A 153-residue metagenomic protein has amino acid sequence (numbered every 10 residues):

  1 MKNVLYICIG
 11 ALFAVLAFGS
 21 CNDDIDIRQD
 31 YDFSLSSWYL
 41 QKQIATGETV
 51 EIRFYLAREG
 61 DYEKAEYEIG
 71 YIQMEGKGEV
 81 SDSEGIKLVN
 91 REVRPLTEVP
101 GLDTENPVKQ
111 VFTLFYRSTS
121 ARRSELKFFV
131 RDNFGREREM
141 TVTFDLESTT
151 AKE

Functional and structural regions predicted by a protein language model:
K2-Y6, F13-Q41: Bacterial Sec-dependent N-terminal signal peptides
I9-L12, T149: N-terminal cationic amphipathic segment used for targeting or macromolecule association
D30-E153: First exposed extracellular module after export/assembly in secreted or surface-exposed proteins
